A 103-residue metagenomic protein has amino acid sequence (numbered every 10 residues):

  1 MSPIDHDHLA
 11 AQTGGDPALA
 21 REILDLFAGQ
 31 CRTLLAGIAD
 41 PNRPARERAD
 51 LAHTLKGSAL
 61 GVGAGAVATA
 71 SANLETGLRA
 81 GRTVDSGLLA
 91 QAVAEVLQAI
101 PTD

Functional and structural regions predicted by a protein language model:
M1-D103: Two-component system phosphorelay core
